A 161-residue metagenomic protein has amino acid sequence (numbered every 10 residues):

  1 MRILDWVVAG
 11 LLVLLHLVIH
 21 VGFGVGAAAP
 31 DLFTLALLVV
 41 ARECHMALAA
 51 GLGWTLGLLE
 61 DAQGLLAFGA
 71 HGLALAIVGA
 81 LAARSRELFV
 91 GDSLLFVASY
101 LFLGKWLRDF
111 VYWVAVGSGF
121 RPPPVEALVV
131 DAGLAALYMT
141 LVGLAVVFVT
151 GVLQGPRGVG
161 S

Functional and structural regions predicted by a protein language model:
M1-S161: Terminal, non-globular segments
